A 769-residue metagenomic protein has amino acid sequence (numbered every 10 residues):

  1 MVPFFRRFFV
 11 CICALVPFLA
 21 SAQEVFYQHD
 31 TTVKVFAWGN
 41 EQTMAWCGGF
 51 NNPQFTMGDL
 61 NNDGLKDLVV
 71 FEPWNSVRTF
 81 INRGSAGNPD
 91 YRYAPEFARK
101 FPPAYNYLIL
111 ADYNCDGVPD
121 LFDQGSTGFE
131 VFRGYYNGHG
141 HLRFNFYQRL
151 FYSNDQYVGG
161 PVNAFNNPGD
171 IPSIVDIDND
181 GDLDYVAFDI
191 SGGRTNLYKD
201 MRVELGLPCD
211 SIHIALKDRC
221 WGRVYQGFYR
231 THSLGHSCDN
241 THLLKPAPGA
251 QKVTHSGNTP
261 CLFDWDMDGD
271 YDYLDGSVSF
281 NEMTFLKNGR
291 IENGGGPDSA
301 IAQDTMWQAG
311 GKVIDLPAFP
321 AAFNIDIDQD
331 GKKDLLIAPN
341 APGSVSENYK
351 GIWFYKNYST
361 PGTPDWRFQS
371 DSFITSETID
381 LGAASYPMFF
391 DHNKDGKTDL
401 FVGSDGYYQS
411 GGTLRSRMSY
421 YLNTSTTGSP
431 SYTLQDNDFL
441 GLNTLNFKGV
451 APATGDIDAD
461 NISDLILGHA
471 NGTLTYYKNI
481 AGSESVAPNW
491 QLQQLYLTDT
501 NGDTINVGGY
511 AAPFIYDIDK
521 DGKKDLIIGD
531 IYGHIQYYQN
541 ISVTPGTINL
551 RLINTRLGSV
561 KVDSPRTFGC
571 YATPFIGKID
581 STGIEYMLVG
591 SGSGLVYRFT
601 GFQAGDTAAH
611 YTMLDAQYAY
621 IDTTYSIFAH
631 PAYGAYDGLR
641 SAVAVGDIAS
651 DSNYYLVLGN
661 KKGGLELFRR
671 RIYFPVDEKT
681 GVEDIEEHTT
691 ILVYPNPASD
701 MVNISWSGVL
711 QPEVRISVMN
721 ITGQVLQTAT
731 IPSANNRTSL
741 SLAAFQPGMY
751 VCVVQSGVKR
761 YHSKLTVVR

Functional and structural regions predicted by a protein language model:
M1, L15, S385, V450 (+6 more regions): Selective for proline/serine-rich intrinsically disordered segments in cytosolic/nuclear regulatory regions
M1-Y27, V682, N696, Q724 (+1 more regions): Bacterial Sec-dependent N-terminal signal peptides
R7-F9, L205, L216, L234 (+2 more regions): Secretory pathway export signals and precursors
C11, I685-Y694, A698-R769: C-terminal outer-membrane/trafficking sorting elements
I12-A14, D210, W221, D239 (+2 more regions): Secreted/luminal cysteine- and crosslink-motif detector
L15, E204, V768: Phosphate/oxyanion-binding loops and surfaces in catalytic or ligand/nucleic-acid-binding neighborhoods
L15-P17, H213, V224, H242 (+2 more regions): Extracellular/secretory pathway and lumenal proteins
Q23-G681: Beta-propeller-forming repeat regions
